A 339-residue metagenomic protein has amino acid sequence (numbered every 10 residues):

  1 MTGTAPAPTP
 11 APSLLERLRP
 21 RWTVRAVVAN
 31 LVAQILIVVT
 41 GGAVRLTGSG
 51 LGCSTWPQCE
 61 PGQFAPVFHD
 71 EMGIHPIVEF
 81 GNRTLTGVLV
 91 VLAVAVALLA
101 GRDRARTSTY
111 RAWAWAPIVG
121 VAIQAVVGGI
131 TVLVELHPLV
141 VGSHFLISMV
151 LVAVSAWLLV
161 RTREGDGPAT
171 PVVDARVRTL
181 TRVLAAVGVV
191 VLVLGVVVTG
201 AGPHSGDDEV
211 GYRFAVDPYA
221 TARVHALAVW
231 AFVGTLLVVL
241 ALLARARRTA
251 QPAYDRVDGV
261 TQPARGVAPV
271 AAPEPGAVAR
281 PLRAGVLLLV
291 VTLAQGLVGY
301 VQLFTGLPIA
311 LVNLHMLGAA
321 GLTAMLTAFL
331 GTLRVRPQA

Functional and structural regions predicted by a protein language model:
M1-A339: Polytopic transmembrane helical bundles with strong interfacial aromatic enrichment
